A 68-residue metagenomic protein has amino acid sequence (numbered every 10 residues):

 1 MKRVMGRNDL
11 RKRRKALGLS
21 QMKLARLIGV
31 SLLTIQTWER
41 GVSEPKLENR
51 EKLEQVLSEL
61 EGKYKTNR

Functional and structural regions predicted by a protein language model:
M1, M5, K63-R68: Short intrinsically disordered terminal tails
M1-A16, E54: A short, Lys/Arg-rich alpha-helix, primarily the initiator
R11, Q36-T37, K46, E54: Key DNA-contacting residues within the recognition helix of helix-turn-helix
G18-T37: Short alpha-helical DNA-recognition segment
R40: Short, conserved catalytic or interaction motifs in soluble domains
E48-N67: DNA major-groove recognition helix of helix-turn-helix/homeodomain DNA-binding modules
